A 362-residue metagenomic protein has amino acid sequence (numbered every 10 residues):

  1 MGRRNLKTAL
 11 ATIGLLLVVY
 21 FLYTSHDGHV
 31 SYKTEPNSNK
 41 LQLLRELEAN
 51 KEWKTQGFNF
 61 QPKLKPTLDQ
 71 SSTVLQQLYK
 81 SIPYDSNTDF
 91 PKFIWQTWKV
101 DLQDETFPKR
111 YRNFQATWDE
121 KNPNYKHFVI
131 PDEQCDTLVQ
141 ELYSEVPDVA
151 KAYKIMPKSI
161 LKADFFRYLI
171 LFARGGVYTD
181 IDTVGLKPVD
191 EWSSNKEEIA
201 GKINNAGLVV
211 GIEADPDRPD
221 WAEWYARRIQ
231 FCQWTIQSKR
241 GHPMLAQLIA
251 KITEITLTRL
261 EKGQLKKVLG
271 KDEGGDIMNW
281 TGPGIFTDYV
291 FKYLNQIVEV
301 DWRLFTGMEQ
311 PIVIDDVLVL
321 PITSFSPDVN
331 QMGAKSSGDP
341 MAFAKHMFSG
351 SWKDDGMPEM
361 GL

Functional and structural regions predicted by a protein language model:
G2-A163, T179-L362: Glycosyltransferase-associated regions of secretory-pathway enzymes, highlighting luminal stem/catalytic domains
D164-G176: Small-residue hinge/turn detector
